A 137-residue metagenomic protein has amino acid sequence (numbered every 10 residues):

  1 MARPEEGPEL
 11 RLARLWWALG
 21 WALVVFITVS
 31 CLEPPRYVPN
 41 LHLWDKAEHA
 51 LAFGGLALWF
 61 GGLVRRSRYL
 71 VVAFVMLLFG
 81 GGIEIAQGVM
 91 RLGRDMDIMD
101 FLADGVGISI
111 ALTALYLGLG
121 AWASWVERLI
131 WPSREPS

Functional and structural regions predicted by a protein language model:
M1-F101, G105, S109-S137: Bulky hydrophobic segments
